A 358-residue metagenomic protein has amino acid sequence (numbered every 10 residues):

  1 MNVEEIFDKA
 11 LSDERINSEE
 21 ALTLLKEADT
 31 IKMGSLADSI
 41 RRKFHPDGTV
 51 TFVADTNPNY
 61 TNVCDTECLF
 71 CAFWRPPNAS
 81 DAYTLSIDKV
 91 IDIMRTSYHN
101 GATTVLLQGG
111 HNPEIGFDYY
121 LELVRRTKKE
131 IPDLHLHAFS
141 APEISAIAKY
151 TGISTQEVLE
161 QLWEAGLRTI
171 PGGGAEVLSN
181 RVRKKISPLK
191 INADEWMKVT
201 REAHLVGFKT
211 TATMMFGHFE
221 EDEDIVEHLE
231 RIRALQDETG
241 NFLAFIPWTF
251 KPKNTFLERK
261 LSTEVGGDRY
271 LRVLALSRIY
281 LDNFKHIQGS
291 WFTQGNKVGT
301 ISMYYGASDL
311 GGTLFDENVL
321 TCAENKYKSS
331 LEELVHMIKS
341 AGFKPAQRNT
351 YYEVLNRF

Functional and structural regions predicted by a protein language model:
M1-I31, I91-D92, Y98, E230 (+1 more regions): Auxiliary Fe-S-binding modules of radical SAM enzymes
D13, A37, C68, L107 (+5 more regions): Conserved, mostly hydrophobic/aromatic
A21-L24, T56-N57, G109-P113, F216-F219 (+1 more regions): Conserved short loop/turn motifs at secondary-structure junctions
G34-P77, A82-L106: N-terminal pre-triad scaffold of radical SAM enzymes
V50, Y60, C64, L69-N78 (+3 more regions): Mobile, glycine- and charge-enriched loop segments and immediately flanking short secondary-structure elements within
V50-T56, V105, L136-S140, I170-G172 (+4 more regions): Hydrophobic faces of well-ordered beta-strands that scaffold small-molecule active sites in alpha/beta enzyme cores
F52-P58, N78, Q108-D118, N180 (+2 more regions): Glycine-rich, proline-tolerant flexible connector loops at the mouths of alpha/beta enzymes
P77-E227, R231-A234: Conserved Radical SAM active-site core
